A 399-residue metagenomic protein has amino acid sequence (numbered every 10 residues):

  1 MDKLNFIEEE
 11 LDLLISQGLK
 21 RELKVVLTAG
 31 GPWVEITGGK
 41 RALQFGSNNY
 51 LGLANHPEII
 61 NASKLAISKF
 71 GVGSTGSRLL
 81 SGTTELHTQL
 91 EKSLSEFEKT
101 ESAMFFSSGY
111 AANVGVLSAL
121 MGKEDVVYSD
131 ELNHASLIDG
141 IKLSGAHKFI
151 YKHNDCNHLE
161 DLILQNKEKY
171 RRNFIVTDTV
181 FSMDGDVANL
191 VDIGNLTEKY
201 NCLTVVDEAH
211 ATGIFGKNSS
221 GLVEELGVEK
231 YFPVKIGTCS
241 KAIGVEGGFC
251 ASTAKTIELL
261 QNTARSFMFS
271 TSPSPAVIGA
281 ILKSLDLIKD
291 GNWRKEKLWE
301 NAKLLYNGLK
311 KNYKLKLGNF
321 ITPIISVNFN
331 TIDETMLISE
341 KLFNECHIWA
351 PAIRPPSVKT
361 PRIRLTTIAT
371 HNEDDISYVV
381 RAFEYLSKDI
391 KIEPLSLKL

Functional and structural regions predicted by a protein language model:
K3, I7-F70, C202, L399: N-terminal "arm"/small-domain region of PLP-dependent enzymes with the aminotransferase-like
N49, F149, H153-V206: Active-site phosphate-binding strand-loop segment of PLP-dependent enzymes
L53, E296-Y306, N312-C346, P356-S357 (+4 more regions): Conserved PLP-binding catalytic core of the aspartate aminotransferase-like
P57, N61, L65, K69 (+2 more regions): PLP-dependent enzyme catalytic core of the Aspartate aminotransferase-like
N61, L65-S108: Conserved N-terminal alpha-helix of the aminotransferase class I/II PLP-enzyme fold
V116-A135: Conserved PLP-anchoring active-site segment centered on the Schiff-base-forming lysine
N218, E224-L259: Active-site PLP attachment segment
S272-G291, K297, N301, K310: Structural motif of enzymes handling amino- and sulfur-group chemistry
